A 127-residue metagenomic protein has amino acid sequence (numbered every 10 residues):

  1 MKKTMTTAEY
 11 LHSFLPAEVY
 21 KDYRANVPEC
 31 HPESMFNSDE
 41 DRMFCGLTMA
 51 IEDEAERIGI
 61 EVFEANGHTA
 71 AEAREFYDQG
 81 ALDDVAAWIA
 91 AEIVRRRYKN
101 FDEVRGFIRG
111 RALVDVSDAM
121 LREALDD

Functional and structural regions predicted by a protein language model:
T4-F36, A55: Short terminal alpha-helical segments
N26-A119: Acidic, low-complexity, intrinsically disordered interaction modules
L125-D127: Short acidic DE-rich linear segments
